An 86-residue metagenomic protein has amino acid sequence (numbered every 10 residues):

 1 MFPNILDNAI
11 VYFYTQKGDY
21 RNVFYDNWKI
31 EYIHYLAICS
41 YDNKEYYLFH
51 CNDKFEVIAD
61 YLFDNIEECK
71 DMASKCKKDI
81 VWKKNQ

Functional and structural regions predicted by a protein language model:
M1-K29: Negatively charged, low-complexity tracts enriched in Asp/Glu with abundant Ser/Thr
I30-I58: Short aromatic-glycine-(Arg/Gly/Cys) micro-motifs in beta-strand/loop hairpins
D53-Q86: Mixed-charge, Lys/Arg-enriched low-complexity segments
